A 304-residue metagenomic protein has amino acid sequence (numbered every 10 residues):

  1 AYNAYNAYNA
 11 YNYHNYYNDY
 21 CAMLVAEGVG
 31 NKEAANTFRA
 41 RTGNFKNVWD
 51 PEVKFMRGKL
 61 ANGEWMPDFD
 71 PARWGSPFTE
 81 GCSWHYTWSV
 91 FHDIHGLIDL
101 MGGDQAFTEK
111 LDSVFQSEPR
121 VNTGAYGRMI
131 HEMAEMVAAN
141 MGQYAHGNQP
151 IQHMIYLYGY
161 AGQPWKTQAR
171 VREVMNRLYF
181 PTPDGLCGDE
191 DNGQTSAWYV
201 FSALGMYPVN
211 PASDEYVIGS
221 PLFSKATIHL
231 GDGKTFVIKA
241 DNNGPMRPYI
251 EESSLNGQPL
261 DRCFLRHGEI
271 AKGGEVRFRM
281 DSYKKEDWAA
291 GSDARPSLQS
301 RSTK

Functional and structural regions predicted by a protein language model:
A1-G43, N47-L222, A226-V237, G268 (+1 more regions): Active-site core of glycosidic bond-cleaving carbohydrate-active enzymes
W165, F180, S213, V217-K304: Beta-rich accessory regions
